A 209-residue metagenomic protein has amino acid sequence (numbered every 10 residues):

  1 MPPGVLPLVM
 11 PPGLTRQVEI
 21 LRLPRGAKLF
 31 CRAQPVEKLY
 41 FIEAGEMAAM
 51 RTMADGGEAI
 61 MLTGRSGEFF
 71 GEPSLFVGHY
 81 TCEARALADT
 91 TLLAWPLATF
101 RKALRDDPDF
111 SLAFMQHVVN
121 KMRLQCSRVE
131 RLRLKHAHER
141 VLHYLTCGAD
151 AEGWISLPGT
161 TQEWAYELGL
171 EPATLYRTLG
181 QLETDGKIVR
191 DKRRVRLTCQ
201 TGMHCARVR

Functional and structural regions predicted by a protein language model:
M1-A27, G64, E68-F70, S74-L75: Cyclic nucleotide-binding regulatory module and flanking cytosolic helices
T15-R16, Q34-V36: Short, small/polar residue-rich loop motifs at catalytic or cofactor-binding pockets
K28-Q34: Short phosphate-coordinating micro-motif centered on Lys-Gly-acidic
E37-M50, S66-G67: Glycine- and acidic-residue-biased ligand/ion/polar-headgroup-sensing regions
L62-V119, R123: Cyclic-nucleotide recognition modules
M122-R133: Short, Lys/Arg-enriched N-terminal segment that forms or immediately precedes the first helix of a structured domain
L134, H138-L142: Short, leucine-enriched amphipathic alpha-helices that occur as contiguous helical runs
A137, T146-R209: Phosphate-/nucleic-acid-contacting segments
